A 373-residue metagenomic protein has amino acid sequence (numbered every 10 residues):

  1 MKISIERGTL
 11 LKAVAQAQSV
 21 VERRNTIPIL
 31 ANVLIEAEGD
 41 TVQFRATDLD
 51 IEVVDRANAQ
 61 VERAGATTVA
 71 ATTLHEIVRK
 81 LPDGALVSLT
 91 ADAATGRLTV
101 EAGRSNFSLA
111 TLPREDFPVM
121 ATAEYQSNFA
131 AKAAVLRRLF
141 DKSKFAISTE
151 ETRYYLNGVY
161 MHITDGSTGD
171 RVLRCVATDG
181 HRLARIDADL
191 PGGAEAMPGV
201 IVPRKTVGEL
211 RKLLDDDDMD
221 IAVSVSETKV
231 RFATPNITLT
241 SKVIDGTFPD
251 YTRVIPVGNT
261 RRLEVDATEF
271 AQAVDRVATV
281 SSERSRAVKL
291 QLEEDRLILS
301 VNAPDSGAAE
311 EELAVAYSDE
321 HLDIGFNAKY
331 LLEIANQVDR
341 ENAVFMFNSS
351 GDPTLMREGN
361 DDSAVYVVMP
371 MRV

Functional and structural regions predicted by a protein language model:
M1-V373: Structural preference for solvent-exposed beta-strand-turn elements and adjacent flexible terminal/loop segments within
